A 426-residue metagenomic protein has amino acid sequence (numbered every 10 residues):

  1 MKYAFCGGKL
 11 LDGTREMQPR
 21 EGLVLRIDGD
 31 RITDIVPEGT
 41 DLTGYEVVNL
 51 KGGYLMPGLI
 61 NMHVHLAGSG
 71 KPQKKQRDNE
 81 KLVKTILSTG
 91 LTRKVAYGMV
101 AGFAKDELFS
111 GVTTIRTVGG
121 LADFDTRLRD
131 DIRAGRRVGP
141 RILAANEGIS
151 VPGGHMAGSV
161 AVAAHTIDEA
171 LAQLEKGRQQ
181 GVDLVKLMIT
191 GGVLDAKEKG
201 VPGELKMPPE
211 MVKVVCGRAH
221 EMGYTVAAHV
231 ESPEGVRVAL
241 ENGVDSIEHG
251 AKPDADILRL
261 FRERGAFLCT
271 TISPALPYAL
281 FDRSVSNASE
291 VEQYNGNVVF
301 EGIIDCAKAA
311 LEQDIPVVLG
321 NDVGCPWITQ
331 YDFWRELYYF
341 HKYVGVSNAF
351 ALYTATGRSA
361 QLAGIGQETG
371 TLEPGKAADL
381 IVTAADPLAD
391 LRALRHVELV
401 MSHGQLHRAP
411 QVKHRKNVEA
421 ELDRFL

Functional and structural regions predicted by a protein language model:
M1-L23, D28, E38, I86-L87 (+4 more regions): Active-site microenvironment of metallo-dependent hydrolases
E38-M56: Active-site metal-binding motif and surrounding structural segment of the metallo-beta-lactamase
Y54-D131, E210, N242: Metal-associated gating/positioning segment near the N- to mid-region
K84-G98, H155-A172, T225: Active-site mouth loops of central-metabolism enzymes
T89-G90, M99-D125, G139-G148, V182-A196 (+4 more regions): Divalent metal-dependent hydrolysis catalytic cores, especially in the metallo-beta-lactamase
G153-E210: Active-site gating/metal-coordination segments in enzymes
G191-I304, V318-C325, G345-V346, Q361-A363 (+1 more regions): Active-site core of metal-dependent hydrolases
E221, T225, V291, E301-A384 (+1 more regions): His/Asp/Glu-enriched, well-ordered alpha-helical/loop segment that forms or immediately abuts the divalent-metal
